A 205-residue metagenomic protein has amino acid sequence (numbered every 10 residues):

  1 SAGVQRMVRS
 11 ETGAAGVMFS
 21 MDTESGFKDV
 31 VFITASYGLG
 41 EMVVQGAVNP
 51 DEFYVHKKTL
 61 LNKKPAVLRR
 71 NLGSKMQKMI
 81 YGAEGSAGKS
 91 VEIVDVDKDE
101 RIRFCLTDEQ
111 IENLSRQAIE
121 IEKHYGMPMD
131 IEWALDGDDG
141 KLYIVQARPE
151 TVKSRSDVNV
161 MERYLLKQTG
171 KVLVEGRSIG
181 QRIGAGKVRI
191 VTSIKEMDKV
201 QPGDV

Functional and structural regions predicted by a protein language model:
S1-V205: Non-catalytic, soluble scaffold/interaction modules
